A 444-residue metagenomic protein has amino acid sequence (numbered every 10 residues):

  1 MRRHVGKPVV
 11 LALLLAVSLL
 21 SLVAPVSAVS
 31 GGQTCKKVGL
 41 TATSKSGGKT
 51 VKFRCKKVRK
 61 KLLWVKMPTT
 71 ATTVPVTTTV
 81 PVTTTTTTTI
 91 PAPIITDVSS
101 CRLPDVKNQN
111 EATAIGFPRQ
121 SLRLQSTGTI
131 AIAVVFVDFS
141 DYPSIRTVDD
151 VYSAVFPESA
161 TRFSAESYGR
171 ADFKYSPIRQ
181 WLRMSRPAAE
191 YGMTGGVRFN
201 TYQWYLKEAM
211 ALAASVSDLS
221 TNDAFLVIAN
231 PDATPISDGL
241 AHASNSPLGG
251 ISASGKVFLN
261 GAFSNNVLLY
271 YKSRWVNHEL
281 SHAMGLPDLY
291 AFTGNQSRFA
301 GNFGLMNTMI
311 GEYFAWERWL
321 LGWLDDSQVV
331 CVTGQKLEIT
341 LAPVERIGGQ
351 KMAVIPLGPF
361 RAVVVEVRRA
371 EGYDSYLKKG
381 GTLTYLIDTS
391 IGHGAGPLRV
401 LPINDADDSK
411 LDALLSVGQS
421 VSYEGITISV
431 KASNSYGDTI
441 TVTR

Functional and structural regions predicted by a protein language model:
M1-A12: Bacterial N-terminal signal peptides that target proteins for export
L11-S21: Bacterial N-terminal signal peptides
L20-T34: C-terminal region of N-terminal signal peptides and the immediate post-cleavage residues of exported proteins
K49-K57: Extracellular disulfide-bonded cysteine-rich modules/repeats
T69-P91: Extracellular mucin-like PTS domains
A92-L269, V276-N277, S420, T427-A432: Zn2+-dependent metallopeptidase catalytic core
V98-L103, K107, A112-A114, I145-R146 (+2 more regions): Non-catalytic C-terminal accessory/binding modules of secreted extracellular proteins
L219, D223-L226, D232-S375: Extracellular hydrolytic enzyme modules, especially secreted metalloproteases of the metzincin/thermolysin-like class
